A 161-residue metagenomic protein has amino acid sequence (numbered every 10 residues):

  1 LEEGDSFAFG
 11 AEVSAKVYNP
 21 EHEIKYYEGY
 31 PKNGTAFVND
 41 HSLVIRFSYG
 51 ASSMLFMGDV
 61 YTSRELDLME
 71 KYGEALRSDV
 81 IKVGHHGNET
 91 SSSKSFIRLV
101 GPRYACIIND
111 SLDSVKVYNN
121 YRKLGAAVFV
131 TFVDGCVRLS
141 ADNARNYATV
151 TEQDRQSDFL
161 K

Functional and structural regions predicted by a protein language model:
L1-L76, V133-K161: Core dinuclear metal-dependent hydrolase active-site scaffold
E65-R138: Cap/insert and terminal regions of metallo-dependent hydrolase folds
